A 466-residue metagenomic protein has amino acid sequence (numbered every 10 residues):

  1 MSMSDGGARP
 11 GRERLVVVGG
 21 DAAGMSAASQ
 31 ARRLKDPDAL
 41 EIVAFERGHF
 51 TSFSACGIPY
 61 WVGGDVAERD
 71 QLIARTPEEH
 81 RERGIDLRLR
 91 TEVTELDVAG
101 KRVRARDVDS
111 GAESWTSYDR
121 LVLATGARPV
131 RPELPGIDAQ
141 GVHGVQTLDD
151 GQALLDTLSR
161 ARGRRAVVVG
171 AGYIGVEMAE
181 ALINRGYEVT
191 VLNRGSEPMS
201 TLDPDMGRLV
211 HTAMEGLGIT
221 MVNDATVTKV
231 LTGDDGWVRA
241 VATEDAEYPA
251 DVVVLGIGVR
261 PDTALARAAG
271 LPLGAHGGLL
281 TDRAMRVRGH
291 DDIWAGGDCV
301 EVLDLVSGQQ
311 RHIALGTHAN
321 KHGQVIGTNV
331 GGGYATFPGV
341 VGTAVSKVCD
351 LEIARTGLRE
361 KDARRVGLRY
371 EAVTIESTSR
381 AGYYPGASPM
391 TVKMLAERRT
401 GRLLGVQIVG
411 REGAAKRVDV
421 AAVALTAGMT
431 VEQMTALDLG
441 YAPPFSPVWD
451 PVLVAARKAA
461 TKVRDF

Functional and structural regions predicted by a protein language model:
M3-D86, A179-L202: Beta1-alpha1 glycine-rich phosphate/pyrophosphate-binding loop at the start of Rossmann-like nucleotide-binding domains
G11, V18-A23, R32-A39, F45-R47 (+2 more regions): Flexible, glycine-rich terminal cap/loop adjacent to redox cofactors in electron-transfer oxidoreductases
P37, E41, R81-D109, T116 (+2 more regions): A Rossmann-like FAD-binding core segment of flavoenzymes
L72-I73, R165, Y173-L231, I313-A319 (+2 more regions): Rossmann-like dinucleotide-binding cores of NAD(P)H-dependent redox enzymes
T116-G126, V169, Y248-G258, G323 (+1 more regions): Short hydrophobic core segments
T125-R185, T220, T281-R283: Glycine-rich dinucleotide-binding loop and its adjacent helix/turn
D138-R162, T232, G236-T328, V420 (+1 more regions): FAD-site-proximal beta/loop scaffold in flavoenzymes
T281, G296-E360, F445-F466: A conserved FAD-binding loop/helix module that cradles the flavin
